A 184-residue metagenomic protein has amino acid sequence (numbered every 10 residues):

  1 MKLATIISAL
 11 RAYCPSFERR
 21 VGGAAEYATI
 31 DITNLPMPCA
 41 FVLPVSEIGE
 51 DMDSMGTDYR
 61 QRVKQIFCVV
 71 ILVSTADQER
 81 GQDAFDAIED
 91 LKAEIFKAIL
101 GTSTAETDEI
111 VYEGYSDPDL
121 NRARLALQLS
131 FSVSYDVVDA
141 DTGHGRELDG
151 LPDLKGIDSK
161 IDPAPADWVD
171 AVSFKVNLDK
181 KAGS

Functional and structural regions predicted by a protein language model:
M1-Y27, E47-S184: Charged, amphipathic alpha-helical segments and their flanking helix caps
E26-L35: Short acidic low-complexity segments
L35-E50: A short, hydrophobic beta-strand-centered structural micro-motif
